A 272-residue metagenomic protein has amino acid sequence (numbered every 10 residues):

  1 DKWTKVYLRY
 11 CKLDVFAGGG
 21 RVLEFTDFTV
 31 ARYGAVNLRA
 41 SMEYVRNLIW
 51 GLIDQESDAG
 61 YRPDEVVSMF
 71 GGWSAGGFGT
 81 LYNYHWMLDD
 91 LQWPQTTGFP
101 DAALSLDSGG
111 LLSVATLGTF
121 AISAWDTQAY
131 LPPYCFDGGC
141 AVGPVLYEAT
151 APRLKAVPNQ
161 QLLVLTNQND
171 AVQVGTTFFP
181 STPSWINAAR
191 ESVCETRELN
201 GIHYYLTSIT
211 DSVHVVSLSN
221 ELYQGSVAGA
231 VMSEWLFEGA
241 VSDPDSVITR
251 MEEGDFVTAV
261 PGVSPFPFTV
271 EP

Functional and structural regions predicted by a protein language model:
D1-P272: C-terminal His-loop and adjacent cap/lid subdomain of alpha/beta-hydrolase
